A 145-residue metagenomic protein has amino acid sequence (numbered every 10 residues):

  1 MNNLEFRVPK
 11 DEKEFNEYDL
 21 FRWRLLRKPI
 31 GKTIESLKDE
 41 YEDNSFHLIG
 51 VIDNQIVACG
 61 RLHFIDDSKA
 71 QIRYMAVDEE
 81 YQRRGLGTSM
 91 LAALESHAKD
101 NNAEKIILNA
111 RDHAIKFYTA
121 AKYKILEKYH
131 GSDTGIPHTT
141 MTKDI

Functional and structural regions predicted by a protein language model:
N2-H97, N101-A121, L126-I145: Anionic, Ser/Thr-rich low-complexity intrinsically disordered regions
